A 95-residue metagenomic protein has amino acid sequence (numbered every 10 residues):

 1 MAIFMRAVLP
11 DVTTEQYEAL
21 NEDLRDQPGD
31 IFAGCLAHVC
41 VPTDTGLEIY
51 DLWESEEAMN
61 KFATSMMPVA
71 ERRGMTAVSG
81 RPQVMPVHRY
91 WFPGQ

Functional and structural regions predicted by a protein language model:
M1-Y50, E54-P68, M75-Q95: Short S/T/G/P-rich N-terminal loop/turn motif that feeds into the first structured element of a domain
